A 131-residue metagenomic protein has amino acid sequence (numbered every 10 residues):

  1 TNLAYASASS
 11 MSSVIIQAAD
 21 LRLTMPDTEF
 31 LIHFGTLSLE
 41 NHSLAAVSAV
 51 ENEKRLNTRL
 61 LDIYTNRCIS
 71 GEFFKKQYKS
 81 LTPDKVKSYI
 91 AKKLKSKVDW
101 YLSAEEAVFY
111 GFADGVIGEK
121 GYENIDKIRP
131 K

Functional and structural regions predicted by a protein language model:
T1-K131: N-terminal organellar transit peptides
